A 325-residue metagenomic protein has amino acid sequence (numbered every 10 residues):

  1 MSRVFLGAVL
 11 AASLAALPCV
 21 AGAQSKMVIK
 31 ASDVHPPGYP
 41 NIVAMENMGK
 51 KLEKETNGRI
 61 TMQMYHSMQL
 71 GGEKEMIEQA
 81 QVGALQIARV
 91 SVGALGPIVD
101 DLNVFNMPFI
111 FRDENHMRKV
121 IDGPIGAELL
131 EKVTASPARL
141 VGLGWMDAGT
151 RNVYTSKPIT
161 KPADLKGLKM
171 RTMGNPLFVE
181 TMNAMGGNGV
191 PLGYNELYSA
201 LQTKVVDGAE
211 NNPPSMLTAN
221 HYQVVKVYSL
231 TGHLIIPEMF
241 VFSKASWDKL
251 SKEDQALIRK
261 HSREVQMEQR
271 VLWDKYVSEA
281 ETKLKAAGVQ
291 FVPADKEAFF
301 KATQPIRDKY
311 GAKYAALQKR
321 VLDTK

Functional and structural regions predicted by a protein language model:
M1-V4: Positively charged n-region of N-terminal signal peptides that target proteins for export
G7, Q24-H116, I125, E131-K325: N-terminal secretory/targeting leader peptides
G7-L17: Bacterial N-terminal signal peptides
L17-A23: Sec/Tat signal peptide C-region and signal peptidase I cleavage site
